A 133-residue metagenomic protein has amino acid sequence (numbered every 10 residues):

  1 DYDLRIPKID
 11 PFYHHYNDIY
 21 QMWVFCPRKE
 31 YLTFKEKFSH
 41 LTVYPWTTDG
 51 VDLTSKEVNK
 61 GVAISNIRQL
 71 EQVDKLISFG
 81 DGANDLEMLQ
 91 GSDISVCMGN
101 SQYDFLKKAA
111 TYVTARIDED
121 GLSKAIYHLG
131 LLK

Functional and structural regions predicted by a protein language model:
D1-F79, A83-M88: Conserved acidic, metal-coordinating active-site core of Asp-based, Mg2+-dependent phosphoryl-transfer enzymes
L53-K133: Mg2+-dependent phosphoryl-transfer enzymes with acidic/Ser/Thr/Gly-rich catalytic loops
